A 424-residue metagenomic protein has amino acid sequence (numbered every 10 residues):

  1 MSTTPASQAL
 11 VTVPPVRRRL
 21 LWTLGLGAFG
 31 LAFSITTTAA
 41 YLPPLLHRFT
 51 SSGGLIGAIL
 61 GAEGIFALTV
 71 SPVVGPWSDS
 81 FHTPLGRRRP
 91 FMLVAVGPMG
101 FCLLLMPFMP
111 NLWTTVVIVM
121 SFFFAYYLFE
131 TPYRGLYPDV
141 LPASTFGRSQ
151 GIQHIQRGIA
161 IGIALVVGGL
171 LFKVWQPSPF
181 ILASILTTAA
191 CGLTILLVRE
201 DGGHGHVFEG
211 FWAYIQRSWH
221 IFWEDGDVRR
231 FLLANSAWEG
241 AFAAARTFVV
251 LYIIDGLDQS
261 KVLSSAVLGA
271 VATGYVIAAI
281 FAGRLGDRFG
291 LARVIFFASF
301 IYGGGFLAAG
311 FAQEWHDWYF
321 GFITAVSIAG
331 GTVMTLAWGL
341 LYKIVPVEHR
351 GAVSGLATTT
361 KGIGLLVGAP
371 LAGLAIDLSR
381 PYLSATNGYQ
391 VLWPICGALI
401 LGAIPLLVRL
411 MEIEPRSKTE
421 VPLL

Functional and structural regions predicted by a protein language model:
S2-R17, D201-L233, L423-L424: Juxtamembrane intracellular "pre-TM" segments in multi-pass secondary transporters
A40-L55, T247-L263: Short amphipathic helix-loop junctions that connect adjacent transmembrane helices in Major Facilitator Superfamily/SLC
S71-L85, A278-G290, I376: Helix-to-loop junctions at the C-terminal end of transmembrane segments in multipass secondary transporters
R87, L170-I185, L374-L399: A membrane-interface helix-boundary motif in multi-pass transporters
L93-P110, F300-E314: C-terminal ends and interior cores of transmembrane alpha-helices in multi-pass membrane transporters/permeases
P107, A189-V198, P394-L424: Multi-pass alpha-helical transporter architecture, strongest for 12-TM Major Facilitator/SLC carriers used
L128-L141, T332-P346: Intracellular juxtamembrane helix-capping segments at the cytosolic ends of symmetry-related transmembrane helices
G147-G169, T360-A369: Glycine-rich segments within core transmembrane alpha-helices of 12-TM secondary carriers
